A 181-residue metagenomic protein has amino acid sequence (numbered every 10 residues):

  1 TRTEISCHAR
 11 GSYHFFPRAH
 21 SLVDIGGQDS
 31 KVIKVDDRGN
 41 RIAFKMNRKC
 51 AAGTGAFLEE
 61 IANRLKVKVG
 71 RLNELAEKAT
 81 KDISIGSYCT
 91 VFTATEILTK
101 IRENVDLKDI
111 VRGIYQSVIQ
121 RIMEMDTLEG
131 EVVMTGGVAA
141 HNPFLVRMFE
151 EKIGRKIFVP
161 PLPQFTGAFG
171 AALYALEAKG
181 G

Functional and structural regions predicted by a protein language model:
T1-G26, K31-N40, M123, G170-E177: Conserved phosphate-binding catalytic cores of ATP/NTP-utilizing and phosphoryl-transfer enzymes
T1-I5, S21-I25, A43-F44, R71 (+3 more regions): General beta-strand structural signal in soluble alpha/beta enzymes
E4-I5, E150-F169: Conserved phosphate-binding/catalytic loops in two-lobed NTP-binding clefts
R38-K81, L173: Glycine-rich phosphate-binding loop plus the immediately following alpha-helix
G55-L58, P160-G181: Glycine-rich phosphate-binding/hydrolytic loop that grips phosphoryl groups
T90-L128, Q164: Adenine-nucleotide phosphate-binding core of ATP-dependent small-molecule kinases
M123-K152, P163-Q164: Glycine-rich phosphate-binding loops at beta-strand->alpha-helix junctions
